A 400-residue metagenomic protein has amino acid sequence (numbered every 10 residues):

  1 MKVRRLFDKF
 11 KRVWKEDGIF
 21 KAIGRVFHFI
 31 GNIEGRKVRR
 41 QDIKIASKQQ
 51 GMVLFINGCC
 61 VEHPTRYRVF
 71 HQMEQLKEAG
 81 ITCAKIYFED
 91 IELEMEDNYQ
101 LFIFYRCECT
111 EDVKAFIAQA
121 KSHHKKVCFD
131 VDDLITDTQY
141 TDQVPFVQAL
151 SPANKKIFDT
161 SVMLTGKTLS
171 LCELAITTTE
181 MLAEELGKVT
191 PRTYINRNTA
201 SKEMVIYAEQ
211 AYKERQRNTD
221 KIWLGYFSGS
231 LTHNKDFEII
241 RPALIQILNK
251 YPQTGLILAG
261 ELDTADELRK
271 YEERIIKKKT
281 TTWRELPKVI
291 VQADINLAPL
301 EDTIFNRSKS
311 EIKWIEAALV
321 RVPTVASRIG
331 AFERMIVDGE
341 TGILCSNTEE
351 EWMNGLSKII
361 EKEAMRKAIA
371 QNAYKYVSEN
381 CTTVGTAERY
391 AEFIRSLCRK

Functional and structural regions predicted by a protein language model:
K2-I103: N-terminal pre-catalytic "stem/leader" segment of glycosyltransferase-like enzymes
F55-A79, N198-Q292: Conserved catalytic-core segment of nucleotide-activated headgroup transferases in glycan assembly
A118-S122, P152-L174: Membrane-proximal helix-turn-helix segments that form the acceptor-binding/catalytic region of lipid-linked
F129-V162, K202-A208, R217-D220: Acceptor-binding helix/loop patch of EC 2.4 sugar-transfer enzymes, predominantly nucleotide-sugar-dependent
D137, K235, W283-V289, N296-E316 (+1 more regions): Nucleotide-sugar-dependent
S170-K213, T219: Donor nucleotide-sugar binding/catalytic pocket of nucleotide-sugar-dependent glycosyltransferases
D338-G339, I343-E350, K358-A364: Conserved acidic donor-binding segment of nucleotide-sugar-dependent glycosyltransferases
K358, M365-N380, T386-E392: A short, well-ordered alpha-helix in the C-terminal region of glycosyltransferases
